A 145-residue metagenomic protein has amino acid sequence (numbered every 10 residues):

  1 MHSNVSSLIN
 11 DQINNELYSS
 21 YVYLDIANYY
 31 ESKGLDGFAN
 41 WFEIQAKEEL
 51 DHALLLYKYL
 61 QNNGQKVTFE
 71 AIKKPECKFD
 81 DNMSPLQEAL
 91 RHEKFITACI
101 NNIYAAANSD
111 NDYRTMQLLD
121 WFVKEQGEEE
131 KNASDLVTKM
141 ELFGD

Functional and structural regions predicted by a protein language model:
M1-D145: Iron-associated oxidoreductase/ferritin-like identity signal
